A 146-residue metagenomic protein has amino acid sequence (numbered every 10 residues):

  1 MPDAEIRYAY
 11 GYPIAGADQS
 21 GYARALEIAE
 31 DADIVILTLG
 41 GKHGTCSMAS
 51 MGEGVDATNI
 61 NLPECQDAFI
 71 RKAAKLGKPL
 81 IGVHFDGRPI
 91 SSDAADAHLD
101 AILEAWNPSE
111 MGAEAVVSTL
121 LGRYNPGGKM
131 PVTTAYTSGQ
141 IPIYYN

Functional and structural regions predicted by a protein language model:
M1-N146: C-terminal non-catalytic regions of proteins with extracellular/luminal or membrane-system context
